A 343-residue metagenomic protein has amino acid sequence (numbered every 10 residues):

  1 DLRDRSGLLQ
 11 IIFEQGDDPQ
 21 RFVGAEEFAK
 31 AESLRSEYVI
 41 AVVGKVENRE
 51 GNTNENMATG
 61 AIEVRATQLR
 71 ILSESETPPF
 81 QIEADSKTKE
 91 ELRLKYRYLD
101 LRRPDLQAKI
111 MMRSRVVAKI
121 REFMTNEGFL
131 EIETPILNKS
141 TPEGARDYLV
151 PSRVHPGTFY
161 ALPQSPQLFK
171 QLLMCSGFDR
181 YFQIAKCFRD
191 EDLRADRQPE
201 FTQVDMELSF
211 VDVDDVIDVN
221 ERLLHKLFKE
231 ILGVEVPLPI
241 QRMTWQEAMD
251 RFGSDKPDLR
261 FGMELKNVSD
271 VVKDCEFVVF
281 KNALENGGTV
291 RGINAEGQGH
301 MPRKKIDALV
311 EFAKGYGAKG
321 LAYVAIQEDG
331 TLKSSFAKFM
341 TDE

Functional and structural regions predicted by a protein language model:
D1-E343: Class II aminoacyl-tRNA synthetase catalytic cores and aaRS-like
